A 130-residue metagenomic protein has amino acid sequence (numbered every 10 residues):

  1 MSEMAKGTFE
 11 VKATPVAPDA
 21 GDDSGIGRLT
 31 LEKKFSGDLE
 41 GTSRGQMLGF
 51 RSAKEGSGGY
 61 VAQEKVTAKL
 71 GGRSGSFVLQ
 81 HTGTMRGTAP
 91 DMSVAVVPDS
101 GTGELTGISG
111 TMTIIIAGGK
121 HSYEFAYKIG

Functional and structural regions predicted by a protein language model:
M1-G130: Targeting-peptide/extracellular-domain and disordered-appendage signature
